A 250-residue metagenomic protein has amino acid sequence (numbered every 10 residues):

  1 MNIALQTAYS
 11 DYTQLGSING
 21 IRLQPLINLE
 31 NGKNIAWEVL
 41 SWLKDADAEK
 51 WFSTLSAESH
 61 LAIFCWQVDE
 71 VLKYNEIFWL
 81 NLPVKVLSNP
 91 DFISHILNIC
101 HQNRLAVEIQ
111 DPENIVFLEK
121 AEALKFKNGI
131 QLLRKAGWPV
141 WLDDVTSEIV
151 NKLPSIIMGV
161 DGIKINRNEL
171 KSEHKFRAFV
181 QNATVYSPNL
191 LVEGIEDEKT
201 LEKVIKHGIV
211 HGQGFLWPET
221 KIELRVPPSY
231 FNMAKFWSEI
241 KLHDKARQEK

Functional and structural regions predicted by a protein language model:
M1-H101: Bacterial c-di-GMP phosphodiesterase EAL domain
M1-Q24, N28-E30, D45, Q110-E119 (+2 more regions): EAL-family c-di-GMP phosphodiesterase catalytic domain
W42-W66, L87-P90, N103-A136, K164-N182: EAL-type cyclic di-GMP phosphodiesterase domain
E70, N98-I99, L132, P139 (+2 more regions): Alpha-helical scaffold elements within enzyme catalytic domains, especially in hydrolases
K73-F78, H101-L105, A136-P139, G159-D161 (+2 more regions): Short, well-ordered coil/turn segments that N-cap beta-strands
L80, L142-D143: Active-site flanking residues adjacent to catalytic metal/cofactor-binding acidic residues
F92-I99, F126-N128, K203-K206: Short, aromatic/basic amphipathic alpha-helical patches
H95-I99, G129-Q131, V150, S155-I156: Leucine-rich repeat
